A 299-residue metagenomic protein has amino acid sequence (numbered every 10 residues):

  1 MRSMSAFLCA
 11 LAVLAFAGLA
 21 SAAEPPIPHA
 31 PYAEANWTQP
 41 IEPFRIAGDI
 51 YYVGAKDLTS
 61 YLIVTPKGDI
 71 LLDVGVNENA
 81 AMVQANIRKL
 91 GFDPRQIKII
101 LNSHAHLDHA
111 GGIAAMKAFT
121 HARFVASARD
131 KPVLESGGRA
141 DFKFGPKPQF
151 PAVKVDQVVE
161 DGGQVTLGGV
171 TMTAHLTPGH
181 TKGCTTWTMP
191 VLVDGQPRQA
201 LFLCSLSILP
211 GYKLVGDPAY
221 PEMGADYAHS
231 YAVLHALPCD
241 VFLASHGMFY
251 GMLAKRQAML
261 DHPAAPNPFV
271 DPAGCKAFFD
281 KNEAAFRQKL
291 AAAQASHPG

Functional and structural regions predicted by a protein language model:
M1-R2: N-terminal secretory signal peptides that target proteins for export/translocation
A6-G18: Bacterial N-terminal signal peptides
A23-N36, D194, L206-G299: Accessory terminal helices/loops
E24-P31, P40-I41, R45-A47, P94-Q96 (+6 more regions): Metallo-beta-lactamase
A35-L90, P94, W187-I208: Conserved beta-strand hairpin/beta-sheet module of binuclear metal-dependent hydrolase folds, prominently
L72-V74, I97-A105, F124-S127, L176-G179 (+2 more regions): Active-site neighborhood of phospho(di)ester-bond hydrolases with catalytic His/Asp-centered motifs
E78-A81, R88-Q164, D261, V270: Active-site HxH/HxHxD metal-binding segment of metal-dependent hydrolases
N79, A105-G111, K131-L134, K182-T185 (+2 more regions): Active-site environment of divalent metal-dependent phosphoester hydrolases
